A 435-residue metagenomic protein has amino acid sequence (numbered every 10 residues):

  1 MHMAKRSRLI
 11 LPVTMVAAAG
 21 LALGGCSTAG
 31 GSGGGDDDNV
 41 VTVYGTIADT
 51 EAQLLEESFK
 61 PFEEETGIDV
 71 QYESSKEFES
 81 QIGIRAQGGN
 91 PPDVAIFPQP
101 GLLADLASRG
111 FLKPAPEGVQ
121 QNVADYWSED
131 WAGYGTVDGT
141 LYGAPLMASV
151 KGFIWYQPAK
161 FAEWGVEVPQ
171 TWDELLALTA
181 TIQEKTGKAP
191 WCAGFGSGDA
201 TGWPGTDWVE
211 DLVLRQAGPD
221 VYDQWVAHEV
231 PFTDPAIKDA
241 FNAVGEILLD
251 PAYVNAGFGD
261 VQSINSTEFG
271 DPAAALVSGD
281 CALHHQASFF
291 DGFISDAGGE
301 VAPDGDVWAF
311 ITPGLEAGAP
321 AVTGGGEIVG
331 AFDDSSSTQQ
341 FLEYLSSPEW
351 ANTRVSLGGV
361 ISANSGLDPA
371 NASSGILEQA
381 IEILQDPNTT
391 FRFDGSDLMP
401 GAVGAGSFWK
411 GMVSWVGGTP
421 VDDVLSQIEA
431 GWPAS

Functional and structural regions predicted by a protein language model:
H2-T14, A18-A104, G118-V123, E316 (+3 more regions): Conserved N-terminal structural module of periplasmic/extracytoplasmic solute-binding proteins
S74-I82, P100, W172-A177, F258-A274: Short helix-initiation/N-cap motifs at beta->coil->alpha
P100-G152, P204: Hinge/lid segment of periplasmic solute-binding proteins
P116-W127, F195, D199, L214-D239 (+4 more regions): Short, solvent-exposed loop/beta-turn-alpha elements that line the ligand-binding surface or hinge of extracytoplasmic
Y142-P145, L176-T233: Extracytoplasmic/periplasmic solute-binding protein
V226-Q262: Glycine-centered hinge/linker elements that transmit conformational signals in sensory and ligand-binding systems
H285-F289, S295-V360: Extracytoplasmic/periplasmic substrate-recognition and gating elements
V360-A363, E378-A434: C-terminal capping/gating helix-and-loop segments adjacent to ligand/active sites or protein-protein/ligand interfaces
